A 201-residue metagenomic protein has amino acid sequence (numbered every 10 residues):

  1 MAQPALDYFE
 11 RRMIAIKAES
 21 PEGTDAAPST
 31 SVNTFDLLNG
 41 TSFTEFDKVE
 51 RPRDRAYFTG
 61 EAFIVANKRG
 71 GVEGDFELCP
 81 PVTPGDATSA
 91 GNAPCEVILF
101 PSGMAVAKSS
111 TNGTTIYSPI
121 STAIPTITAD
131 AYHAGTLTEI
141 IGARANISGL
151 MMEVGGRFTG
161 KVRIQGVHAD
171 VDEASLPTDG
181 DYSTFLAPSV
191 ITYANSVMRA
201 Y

Functional and structural regions predicted by a protein language model:
M1-Y201: Signature of extracytoplasmic/envelope-associated structural regions
